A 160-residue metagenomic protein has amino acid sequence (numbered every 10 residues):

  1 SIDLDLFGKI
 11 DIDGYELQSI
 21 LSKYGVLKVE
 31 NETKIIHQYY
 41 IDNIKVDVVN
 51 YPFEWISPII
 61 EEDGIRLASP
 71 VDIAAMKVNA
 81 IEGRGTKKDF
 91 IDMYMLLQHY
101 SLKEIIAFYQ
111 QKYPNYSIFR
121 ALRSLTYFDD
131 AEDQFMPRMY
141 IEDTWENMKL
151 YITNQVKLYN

Functional and structural regions predicted by a protein language model:
S1-N160: Compositionally biased terminal segments of proteins
